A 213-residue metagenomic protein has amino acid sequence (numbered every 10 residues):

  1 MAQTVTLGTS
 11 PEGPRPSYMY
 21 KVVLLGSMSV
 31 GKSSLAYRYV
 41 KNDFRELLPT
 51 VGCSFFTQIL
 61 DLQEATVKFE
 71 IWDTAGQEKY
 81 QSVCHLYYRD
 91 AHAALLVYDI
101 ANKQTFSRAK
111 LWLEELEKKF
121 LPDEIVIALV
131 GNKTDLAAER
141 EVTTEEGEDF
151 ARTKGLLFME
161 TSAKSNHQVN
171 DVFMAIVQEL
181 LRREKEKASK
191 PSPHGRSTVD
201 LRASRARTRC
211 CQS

Functional and structural regions predicted by a protein language model:
M1-S29, S33, Y37, L62-T66 (+1 more regions): Conserved P-loop small GTPase signature centered on TRAFAC-class small GTPases
V5, K41-T66: Switch I (effector-binding) loop of TRAFAC-class P-loop GTPase G-domains
F56-T57, Q81-L86: Conserved alpha-helical scaffold flanking the Walker A/P-loop in AAA+ ATPase domains
V67-Y80: Switch II (G3) loop of P-loop NTPases
I71-W72, L95-D99, A128-N132, T161: Conserved beta-strand segments of the P-loop GTPase G domain that flank and frequently precede/overlap
A75, A101, K164: Adenine-nucleotide cofactor-binding loop residues
R89, L111-E114, M174: Generic recognition of well-ordered alpha-helical segments within structured catalytic/regulatory domains
A91-K110, F120-E124, T134-E141: Conserved Switch II/interswitch segment of TRAFAC-class P-loop GTPases
